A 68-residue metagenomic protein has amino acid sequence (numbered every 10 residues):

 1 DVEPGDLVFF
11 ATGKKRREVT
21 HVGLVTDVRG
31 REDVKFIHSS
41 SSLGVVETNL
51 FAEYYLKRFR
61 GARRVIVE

Functional and structural regions predicted by a protein language model:
D1-L43: ...with weaker cross-activation on analogous glycine-rich loops/strands in unrelated enzymes
G5-D6, L50-F51, Y55: A general marker of short, structured functional hotspots
A11, L50-A52, R63-R64: Generic detector of bulky aromatic hydrophobic side chains
S41-A52: Low-complexity, intrinsically disordered Gly/Pro/Thr-rich segments
L56-E68: Low-complexity, Gly/Ser/Thr/Pro-rich intrinsically disordered linker/tail segments
